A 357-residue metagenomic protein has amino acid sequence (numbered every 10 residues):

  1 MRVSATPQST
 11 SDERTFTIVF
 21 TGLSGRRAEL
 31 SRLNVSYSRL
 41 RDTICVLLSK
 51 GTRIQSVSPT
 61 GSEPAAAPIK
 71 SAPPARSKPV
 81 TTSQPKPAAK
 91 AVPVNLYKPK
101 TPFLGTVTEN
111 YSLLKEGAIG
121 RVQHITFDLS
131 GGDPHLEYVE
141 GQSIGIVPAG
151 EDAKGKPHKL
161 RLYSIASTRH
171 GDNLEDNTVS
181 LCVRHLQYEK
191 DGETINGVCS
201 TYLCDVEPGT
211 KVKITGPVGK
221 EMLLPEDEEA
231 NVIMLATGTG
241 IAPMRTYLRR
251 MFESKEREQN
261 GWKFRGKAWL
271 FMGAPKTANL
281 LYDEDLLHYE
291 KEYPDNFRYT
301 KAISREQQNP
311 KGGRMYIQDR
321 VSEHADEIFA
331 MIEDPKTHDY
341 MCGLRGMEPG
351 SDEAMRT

Functional and structural regions predicted by a protein language model:
R2, T6, T10-T15, V19-R27 (+6 more regions): Reductase modules of NAD(P)H-dependent flavoproteins
V19-G25, E29-N34, R39, I44-P68: Basic nucleic-acid-binding interfaces
L30-N34, L104, H124-T126, L160-L162 (+1 more regions): Well-ordered beta-strand positions in beta-sheet-rich domains
I54, V107-N110, I165: Conserved hydrophobic positions within beta-strands
F127-I233, R249-E258, S304: FAD-binding FR-type
T237-P243: Ser/Thr-glycine-rich phosphate-binding loops at phosphate-binding pockets of nucleotides, nucleotide cofactors
